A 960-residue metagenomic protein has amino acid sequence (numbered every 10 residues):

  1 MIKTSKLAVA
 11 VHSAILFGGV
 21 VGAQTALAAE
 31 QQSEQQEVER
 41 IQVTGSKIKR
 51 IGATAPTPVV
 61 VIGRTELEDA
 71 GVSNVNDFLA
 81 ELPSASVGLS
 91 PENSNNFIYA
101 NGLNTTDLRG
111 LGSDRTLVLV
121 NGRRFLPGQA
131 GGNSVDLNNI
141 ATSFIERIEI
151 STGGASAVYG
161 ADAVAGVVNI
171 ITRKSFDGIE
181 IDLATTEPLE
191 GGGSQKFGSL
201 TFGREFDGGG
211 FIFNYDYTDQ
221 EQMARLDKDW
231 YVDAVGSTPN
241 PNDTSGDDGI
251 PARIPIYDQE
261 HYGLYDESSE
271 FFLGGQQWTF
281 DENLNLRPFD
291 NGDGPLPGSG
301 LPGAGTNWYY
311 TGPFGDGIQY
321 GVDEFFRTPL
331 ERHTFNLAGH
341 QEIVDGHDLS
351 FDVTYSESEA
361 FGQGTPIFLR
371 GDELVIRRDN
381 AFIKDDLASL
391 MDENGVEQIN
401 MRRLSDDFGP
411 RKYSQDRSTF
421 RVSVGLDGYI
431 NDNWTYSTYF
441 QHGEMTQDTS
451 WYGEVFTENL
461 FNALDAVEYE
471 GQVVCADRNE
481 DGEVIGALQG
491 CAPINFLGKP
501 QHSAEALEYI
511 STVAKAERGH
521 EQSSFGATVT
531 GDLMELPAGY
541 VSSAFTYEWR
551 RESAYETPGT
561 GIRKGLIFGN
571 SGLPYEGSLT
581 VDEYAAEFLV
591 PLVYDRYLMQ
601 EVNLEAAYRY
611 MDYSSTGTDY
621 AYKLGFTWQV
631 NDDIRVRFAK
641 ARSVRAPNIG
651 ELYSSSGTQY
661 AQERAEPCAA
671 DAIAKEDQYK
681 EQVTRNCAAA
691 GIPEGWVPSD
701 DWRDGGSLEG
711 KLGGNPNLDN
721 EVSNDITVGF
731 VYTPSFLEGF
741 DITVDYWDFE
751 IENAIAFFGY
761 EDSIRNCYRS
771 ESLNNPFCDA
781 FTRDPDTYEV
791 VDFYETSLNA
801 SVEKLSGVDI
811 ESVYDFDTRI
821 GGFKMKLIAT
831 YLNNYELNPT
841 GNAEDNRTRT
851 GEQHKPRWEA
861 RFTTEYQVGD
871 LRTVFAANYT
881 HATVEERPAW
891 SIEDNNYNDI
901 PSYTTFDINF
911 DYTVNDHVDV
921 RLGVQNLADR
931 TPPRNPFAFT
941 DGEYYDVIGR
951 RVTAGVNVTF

Functional and structural regions predicted by a protein language model:
M1-P83, S199, G203, D345 (+7 more regions): N-terminal Sec signal peptide and the immediately downstream disordered periplasmic leader that contains the TonB box
I51, S175-G178, G191, D207-G208 (+10 more regions): Short loop/turn motifs that connect adjacent beta-strands in outer-membrane beta-barrel proteins
V75-F78, N104-D107, D136-N138, D162-L183 (+1 more regions): N-terminal periplasmic accessory domains that precede and gate Gram-negative outer-membrane beta-barrel machines
A80-R124: Extracytoplasmic beta-strand/coil segments of soluble accessory domains associated with Gram-negative outer-membrane
R123-T152: Short acidic/polar hinge/loop motifs at secondary-structure boundaries that mediate gating or recognition
E221-M223, D227, D233-T238, R287-L330 (+6 more regions): Surface-exposed, low-complexity loop segments enriched in small/polar and acidic residues
T238, E752, N833-E836, N878-A889 (+1 more regions): C-terminal beta-signal and adjacent terminal beta-strands/loops of Gram-negative outer-membrane beta-barrel proteins
D247, T449-S450, F456-E458, A639-A641 (+6 more regions): C-terminal beta-signal and terminal closure region of outer-membrane beta-barrel proteins
